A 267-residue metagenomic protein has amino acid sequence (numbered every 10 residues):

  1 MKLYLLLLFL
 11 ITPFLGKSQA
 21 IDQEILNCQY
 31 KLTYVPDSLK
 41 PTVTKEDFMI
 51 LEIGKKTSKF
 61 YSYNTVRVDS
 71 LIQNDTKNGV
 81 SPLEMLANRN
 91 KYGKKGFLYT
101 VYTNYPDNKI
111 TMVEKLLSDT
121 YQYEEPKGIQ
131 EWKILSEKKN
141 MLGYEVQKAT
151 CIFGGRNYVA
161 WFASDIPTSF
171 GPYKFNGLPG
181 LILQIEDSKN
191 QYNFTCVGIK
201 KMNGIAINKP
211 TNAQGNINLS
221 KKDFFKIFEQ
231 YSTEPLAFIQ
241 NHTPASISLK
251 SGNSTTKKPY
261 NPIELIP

Functional and structural regions predicted by a protein language model:
Y4-P13: Sec-dependent N-terminal signal peptides
L15, L71-Q73, V159-A160, G180: Alpha-helix boundary/interfacial micro-motifs
G16-E131, L135-K138, E145, N190-P267: Extracellular or lumenal secretory-pathway regions
M141-L142, F153: Structural motif
A149-P210: Gly/Pro-enriched, hydrophobic low-complexity segments that function as extracytoplasmic propeptides/linkers
